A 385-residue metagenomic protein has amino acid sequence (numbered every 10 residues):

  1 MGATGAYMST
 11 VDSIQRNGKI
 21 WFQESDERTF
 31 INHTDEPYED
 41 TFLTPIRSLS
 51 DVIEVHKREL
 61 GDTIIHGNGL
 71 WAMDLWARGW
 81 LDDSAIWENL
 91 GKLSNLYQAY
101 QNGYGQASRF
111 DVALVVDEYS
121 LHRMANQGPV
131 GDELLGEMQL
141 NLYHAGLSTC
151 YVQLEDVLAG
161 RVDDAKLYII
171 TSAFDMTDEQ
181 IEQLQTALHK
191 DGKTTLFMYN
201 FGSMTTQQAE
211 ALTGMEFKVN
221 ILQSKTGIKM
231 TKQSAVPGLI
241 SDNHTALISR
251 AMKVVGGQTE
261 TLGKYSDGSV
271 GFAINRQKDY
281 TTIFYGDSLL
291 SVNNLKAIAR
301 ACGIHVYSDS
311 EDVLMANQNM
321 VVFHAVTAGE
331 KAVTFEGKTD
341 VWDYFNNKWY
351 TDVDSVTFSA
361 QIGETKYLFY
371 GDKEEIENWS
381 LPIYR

Functional and structural regions predicted by a protein language model:
M1-E137, N220-A251, L262-K264, A273-I274 (+3 more regions): Hydrophobic targeting/anchoring helices
T4, D83-S84, V162, D178-E182: Conserved strand-to-helix beginnings and helix N-cap segments that scaffold or border functional pockets
S13, D62, N141, Q183-A187: Alpha-helical scaffold elements within enzyme catalytic domains, especially in hydrolases
G18, G67, G146, D191-G192 (+1 more regions): Glycine-centered short loops/turns at secondary-structure junctions
D51-E54, S172-R385: A conserved amphipathic helix/loop scaffold that creates a polar/acidic microenvironment used either to coordinate
T63, V112, T149, Y168 (+2 more regions): Hydrophobic, well-ordered secondary-structure elements that form the walls of internal hydrophobic environments
N141-R161: A short, well-structured beta->alpha microelement
R161-Y168: Short acidic/histidine-rich motifs immediately flanking catalytic phosphotransfer sites in two-component signaling
